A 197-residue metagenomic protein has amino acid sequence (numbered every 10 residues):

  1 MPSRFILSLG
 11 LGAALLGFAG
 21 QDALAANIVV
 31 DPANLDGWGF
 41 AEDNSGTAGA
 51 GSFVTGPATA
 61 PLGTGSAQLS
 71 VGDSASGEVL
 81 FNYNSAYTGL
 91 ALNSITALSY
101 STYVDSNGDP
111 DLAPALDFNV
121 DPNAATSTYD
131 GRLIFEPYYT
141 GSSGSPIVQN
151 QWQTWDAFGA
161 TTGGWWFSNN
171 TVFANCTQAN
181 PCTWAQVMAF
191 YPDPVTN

Functional and structural regions predicted by a protein language model:
M1-L15, A19-A26: Short, threonine-centered small-residue motifs that mark membrane-proximal processing/anchoring sites and TM-junction
A26-G49: Extracellular carbohydrate-recognition regions
F53-L80: Short carbohydrate-recognition loop motifs
L62, N93-I95, D111: Short, surface-exposed loop/turn motifs at beta-strand boundaries within globular domains
S70-A97, Y129-P137: Secreted extracellular polysaccharide-interacting domains
Y103-A189: Extracellular ligand-binding interfaces
P192-N197: Noncatalytic modules at the cell exterior or secretory-pathway interfaces, chiefly beta-strand-rich lectin/adhesion
